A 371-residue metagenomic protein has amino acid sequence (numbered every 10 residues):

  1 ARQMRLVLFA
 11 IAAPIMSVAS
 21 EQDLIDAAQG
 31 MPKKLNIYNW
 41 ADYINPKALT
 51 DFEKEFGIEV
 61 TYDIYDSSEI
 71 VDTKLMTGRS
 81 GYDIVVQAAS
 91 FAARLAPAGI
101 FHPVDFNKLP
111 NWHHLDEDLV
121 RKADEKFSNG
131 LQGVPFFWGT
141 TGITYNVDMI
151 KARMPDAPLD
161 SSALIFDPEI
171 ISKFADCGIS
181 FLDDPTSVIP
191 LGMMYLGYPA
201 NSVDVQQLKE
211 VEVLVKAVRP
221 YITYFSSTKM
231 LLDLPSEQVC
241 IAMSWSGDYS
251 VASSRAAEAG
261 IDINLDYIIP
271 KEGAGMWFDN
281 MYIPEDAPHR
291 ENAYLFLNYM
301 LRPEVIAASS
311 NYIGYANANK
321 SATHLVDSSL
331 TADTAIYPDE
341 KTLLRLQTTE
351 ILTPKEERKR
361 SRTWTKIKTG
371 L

Functional and structural regions predicted by a protein language model:
V18-L95: Early extracytoplasmic/lumenal segment of secretory-pathway proteins
D26, M76, S80-I84, H102-V147: A structural signal for short loop-to-beta-strand junctions that line the ligand-binding cleft of periplasmic/secreted
A96-V104, K122-A123, S128-G130, Y221 (+2 more regions): Ligand-binding "clamshell"
H102-H113, A163, A259-G275, P284-A287: Short beta-strand->loop
T144-M149, M194-Y198, W277-H289, A308: A bilobed periplasmic-binding-protein/Venus flytrap-type ligand-binding module shared by bacterial periplasmic
C177-G192, L196-I268: Ligand-binding pocket segment of bilobal, Venus flytrap-like solute-binding proteins
L232, E340-L371: Conserved C-terminal helix/tail region of periplasmic/extracytoplasmic solute-binding proteins
P284-R345: Mature extracytoplasmic/periplasmic domains
